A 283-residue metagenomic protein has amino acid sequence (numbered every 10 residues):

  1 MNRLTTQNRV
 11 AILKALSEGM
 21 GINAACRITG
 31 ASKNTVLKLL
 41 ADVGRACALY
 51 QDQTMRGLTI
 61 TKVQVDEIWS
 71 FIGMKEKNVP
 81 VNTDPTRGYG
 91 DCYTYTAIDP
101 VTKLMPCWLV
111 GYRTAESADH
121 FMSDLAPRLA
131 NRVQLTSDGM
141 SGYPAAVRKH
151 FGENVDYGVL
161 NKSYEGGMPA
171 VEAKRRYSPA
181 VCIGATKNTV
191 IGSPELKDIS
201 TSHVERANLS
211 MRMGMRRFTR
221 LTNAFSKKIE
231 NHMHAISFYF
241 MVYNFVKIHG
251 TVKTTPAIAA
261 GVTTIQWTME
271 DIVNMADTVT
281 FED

Functional and structural regions predicted by a protein language model:
M1-D283: Residue-level recognition of single "structural anchor" positions that define or cap local secondary structure
